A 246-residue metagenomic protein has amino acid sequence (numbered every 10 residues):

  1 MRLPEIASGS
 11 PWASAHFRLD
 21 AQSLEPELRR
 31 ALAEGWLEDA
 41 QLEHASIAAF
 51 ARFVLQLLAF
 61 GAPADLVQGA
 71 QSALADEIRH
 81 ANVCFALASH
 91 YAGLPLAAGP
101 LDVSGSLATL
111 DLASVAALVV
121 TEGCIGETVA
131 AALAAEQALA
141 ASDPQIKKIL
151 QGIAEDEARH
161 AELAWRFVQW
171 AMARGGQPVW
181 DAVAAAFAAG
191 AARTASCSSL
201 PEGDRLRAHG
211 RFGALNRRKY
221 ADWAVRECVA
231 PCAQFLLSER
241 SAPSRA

Functional and structural regions predicted by a protein language model:
M1-A246: Non-heme di-metal
